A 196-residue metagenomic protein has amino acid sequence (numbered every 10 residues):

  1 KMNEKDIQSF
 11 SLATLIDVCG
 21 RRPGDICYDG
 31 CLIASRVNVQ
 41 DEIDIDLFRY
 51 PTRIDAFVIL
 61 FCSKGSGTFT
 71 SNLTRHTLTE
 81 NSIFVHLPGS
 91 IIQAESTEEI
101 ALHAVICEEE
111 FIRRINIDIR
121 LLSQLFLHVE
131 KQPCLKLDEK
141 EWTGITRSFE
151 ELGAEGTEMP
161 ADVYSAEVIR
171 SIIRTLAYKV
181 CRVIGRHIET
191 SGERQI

Functional and structural regions predicted by a protein language model:
K1-G67, H76: Generic protein-terminus/edge-of-domain signal
I7, V18-P23, E95-E158, G185-R186: A hydrophobic/aromatic-rich effector-binding and dimerization subdomain of bacterial HTH-type transcriptional regulators
Q40, K64-S66, G89-I91, E109-I112: Short, charged/polar surface micro-motifs in flexible loops or helix N-caps
V58, G144-E151, I172, L176-K179: Amphipathic, well-ordered alpha-helical segments in soluble domains
S63, T79-E80, P88, E98: A cytosolic small-molecule/anion-sensing beta-strand core signal
T68-T70, H86, I92-T97, H103: Short beta-strand His + acidic residue motifs that chelate non-heme Fe in jelly-roll/DSBH and cupin folds
L73-V85: Short acidic-glycine-tyrosine-enriched beta hairpin
K136, M159-I169, V180-I196: Short, Lys/Arg-enriched, Trp-marked, Pro/Gly-tolerant hinge/linker segments that flank
